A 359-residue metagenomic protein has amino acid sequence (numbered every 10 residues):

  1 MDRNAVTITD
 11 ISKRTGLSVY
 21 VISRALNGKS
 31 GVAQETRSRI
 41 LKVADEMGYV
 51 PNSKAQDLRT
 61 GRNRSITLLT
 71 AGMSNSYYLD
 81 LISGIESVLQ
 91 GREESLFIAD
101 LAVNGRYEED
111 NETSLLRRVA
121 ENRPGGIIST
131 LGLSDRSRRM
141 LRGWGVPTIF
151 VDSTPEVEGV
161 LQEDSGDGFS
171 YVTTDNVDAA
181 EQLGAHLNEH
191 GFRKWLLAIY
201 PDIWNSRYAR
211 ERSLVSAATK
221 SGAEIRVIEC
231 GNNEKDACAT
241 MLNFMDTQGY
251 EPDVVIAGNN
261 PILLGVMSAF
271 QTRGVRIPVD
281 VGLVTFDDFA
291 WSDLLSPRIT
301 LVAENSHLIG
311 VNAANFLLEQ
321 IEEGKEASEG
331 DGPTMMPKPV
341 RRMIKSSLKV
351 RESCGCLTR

Functional and structural regions predicted by a protein language model:
M1-R64, Y77: N-terminal helix-turn-helix DNA-binding module of bacterial transcription factors
M47-R118, G125: Amphipathic helical "hinge" segments at domain boundaries
L89-E108, L196-A198, L214-C238: Short beta-strand elements in bilobed, periplasmic/extracellular small-molecule ligand-binding domains
V119-L131, L196-I199, I228, G249-I262 (+1 more regions): Periplasmic-binding protein-like
T130-A179, P261, D287-I299: Flexible loop/hinge segments that line or gate small-molecule binding clefts
D164-L197, R212, E234-M245, L263 (+1 more regions): Hydrophobic alpha-helical segments within soluble ligand-binding/sensing domains
E181-I228, E326-C354: An alpha-beta-alpha
D246-R359: Flexible loop/turn connectors
